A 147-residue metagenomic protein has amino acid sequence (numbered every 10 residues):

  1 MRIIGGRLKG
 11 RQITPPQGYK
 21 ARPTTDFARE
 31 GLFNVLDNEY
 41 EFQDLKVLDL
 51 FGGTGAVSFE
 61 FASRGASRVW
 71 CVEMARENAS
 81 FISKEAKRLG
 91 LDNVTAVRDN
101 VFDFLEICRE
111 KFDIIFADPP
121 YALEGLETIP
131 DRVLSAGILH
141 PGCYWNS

Functional and structural regions predicted by a protein language model:
M1-S147: Class I S-adenosyl-L-methionine-dependent methyltransferase catalytic core
